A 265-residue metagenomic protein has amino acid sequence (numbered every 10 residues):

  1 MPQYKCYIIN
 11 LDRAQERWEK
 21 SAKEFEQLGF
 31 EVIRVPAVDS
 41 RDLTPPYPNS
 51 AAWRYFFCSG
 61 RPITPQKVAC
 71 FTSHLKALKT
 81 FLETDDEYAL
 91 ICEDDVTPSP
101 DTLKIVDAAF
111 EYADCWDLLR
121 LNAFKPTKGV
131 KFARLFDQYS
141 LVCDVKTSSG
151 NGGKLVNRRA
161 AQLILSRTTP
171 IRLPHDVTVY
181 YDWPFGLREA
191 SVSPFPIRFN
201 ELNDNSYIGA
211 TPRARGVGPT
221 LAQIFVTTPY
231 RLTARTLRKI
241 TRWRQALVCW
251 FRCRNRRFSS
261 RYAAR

Functional and structural regions predicted by a protein language model:
M1-C92, V96-R265: An acidic/histidine-cluster motif and surrounding catalytic segment that typifies divalent-metal-assisted enzyme active
